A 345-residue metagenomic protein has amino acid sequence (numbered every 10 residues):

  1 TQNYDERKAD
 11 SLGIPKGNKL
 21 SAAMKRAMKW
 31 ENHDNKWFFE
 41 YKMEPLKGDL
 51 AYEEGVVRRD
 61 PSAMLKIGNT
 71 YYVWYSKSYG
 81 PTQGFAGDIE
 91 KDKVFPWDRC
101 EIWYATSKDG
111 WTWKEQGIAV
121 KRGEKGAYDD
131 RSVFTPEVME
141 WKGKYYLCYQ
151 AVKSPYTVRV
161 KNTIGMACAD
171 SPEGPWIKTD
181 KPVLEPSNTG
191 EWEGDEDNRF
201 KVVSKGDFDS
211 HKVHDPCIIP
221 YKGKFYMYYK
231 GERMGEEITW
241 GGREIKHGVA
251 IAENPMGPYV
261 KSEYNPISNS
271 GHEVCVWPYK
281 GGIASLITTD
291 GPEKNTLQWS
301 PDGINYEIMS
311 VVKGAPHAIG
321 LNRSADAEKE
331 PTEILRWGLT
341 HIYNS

Functional and structural regions predicted by a protein language model:
T1-S345: Carbohydrate-active catalytic/glycan-binding domains of CAZyme proteins, especially the secreted or lumenal ectodomains
